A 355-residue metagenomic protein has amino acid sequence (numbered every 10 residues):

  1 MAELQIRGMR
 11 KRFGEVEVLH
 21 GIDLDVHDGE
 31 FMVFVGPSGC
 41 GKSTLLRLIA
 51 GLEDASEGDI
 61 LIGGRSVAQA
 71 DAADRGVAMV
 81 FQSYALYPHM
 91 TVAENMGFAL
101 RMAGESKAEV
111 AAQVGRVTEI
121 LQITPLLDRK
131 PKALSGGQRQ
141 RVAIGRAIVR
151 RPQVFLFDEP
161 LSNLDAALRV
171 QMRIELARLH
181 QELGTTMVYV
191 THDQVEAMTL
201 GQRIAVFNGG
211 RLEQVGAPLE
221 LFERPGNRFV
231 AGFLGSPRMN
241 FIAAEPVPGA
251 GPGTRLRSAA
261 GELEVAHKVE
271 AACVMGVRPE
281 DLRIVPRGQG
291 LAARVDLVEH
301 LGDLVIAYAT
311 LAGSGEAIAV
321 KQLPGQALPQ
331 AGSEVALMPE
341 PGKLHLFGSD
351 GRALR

Functional and structural regions predicted by a protein language model:
Q5, D25, L61, A336-M338: ABC ATPase nucleotide-binding domain
I22-V33: Pre-Walker A (P-loop) beta-loop-beta motif of ABC nucleotide-binding domains
F31, A70-F229: ABC ATPase nucleotide-binding domains
V35-P37: The feature captures the beta-strand-to-loop junction immediately N-terminal to the Walker
A50: Helix-to-loop junction immediately C-terminal to a conserved catalytic motif
G58-S66: Conserved ABC transporter NBD signature motif
P237-N240, G249-R355: Non-catalytic connector elements of ABC transporters
